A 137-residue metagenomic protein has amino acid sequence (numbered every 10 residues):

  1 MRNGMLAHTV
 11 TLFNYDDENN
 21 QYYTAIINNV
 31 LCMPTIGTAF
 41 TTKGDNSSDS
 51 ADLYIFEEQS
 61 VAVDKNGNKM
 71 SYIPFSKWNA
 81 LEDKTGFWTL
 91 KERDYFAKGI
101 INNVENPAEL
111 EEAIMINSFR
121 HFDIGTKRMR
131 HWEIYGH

Functional and structural regions predicted by a protein language model:
M1-N20: N-terminal intrinsically disordered, low-complexity, charge/repeat-rich segments that act as generic
Y23-H137: Short, conserved turn/kink motifs that form compact alpha/beta structural patches or helix kinks used as
